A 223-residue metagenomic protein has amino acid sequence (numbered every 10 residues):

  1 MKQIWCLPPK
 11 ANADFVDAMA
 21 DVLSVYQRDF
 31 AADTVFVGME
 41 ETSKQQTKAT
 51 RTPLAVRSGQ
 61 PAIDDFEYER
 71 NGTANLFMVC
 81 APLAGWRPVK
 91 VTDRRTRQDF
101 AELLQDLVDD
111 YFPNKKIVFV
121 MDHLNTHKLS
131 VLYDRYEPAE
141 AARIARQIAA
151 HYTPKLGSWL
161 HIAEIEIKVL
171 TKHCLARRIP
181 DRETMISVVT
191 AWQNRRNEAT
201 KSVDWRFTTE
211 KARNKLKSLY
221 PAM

Functional and structural regions predicted by a protein language model:
M1-K10, V35, E41-K44: Conserved short alpha-helical interface segments
K10, T50, T184-M223: C-terminal domain-tail junction helix/linker
M19-Q105, L216: Extended, low-complexity cationic-aromatic segments
G38-E40, V79, G85, L104 (+5 more regions): Mobile genetic element proteins and their domesticated derivatives, centered on retroelements and DNA transposons
I63-E69, E140-I162, R178-I179: RNase H-like polynucleotidyl transferase catalytic core
R87, K155, A163-R182, R195-A199: Active-site proximal helix-loop segment of RNase H-like, two-metal nucleases, encompassing DDE(D)
Q98-V118: Short, basic/hydrophobic alpha-helical segments
K115-H127: Acidic/histidine-rich, metal-coordinating catalytic segments
